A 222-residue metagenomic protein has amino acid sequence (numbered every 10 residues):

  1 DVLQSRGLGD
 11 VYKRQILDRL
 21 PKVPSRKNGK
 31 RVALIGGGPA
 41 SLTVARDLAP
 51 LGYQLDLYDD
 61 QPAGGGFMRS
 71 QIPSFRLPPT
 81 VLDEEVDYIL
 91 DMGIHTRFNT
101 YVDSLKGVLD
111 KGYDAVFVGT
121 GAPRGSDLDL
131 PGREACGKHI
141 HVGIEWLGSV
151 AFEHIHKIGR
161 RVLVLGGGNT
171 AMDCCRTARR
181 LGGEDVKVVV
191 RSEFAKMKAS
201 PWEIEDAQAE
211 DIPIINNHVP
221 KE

Functional and structural regions predicted by a protein language model:
D1-Y12: Single conserved hydrophobic/aromatic residue that forms the stacking wall/gate of nucleotide- or nucleobase-binding
G9, D114, R160: Conserved acidic residues
K13-V32: Long, charged amphipathic helices and adjacent flexible linkers at domain junctions
V23-R26, G132, H154-I155, I204 (+1 more regions): Replace "in large, NTP-powered and nucleic-acid-processing enzymes" with "in large, NTP-powered factors and other
R31-Y58, F98-L109, R124-D127, E145-P201: Rossmann-like dinucleotide/flavin-binding elements
Q54-L57, Q61-M92, T96, G148-V150 (+1 more regions): Rossmann-like dinucleotide-binding cores of NAD(P)H-dependent redox enzymes
Y113-G121, V164-L165: Short hydrophobic core segments
T120-E134: Flavin (primarily FAD) binding-site architecture
